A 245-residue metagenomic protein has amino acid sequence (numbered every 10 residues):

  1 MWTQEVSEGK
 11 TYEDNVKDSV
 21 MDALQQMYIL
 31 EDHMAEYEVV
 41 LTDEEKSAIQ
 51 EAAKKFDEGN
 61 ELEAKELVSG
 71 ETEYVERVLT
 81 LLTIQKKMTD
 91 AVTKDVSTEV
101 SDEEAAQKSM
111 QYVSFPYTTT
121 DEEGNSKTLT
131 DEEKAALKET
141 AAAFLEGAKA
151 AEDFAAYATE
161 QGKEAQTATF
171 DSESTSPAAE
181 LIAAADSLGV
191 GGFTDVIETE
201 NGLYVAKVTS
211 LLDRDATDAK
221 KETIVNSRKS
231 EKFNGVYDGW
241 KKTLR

Functional and structural regions predicted by a protein language model:
M1-S69: N-terminal targeting/tethering segments
A23, F144-G147: Short alpha-helical segment immediately N-terminal to, or the first helix within, an HTH/HTH-like DNA-binding domain
Q26-M27, A141, A151: Generic non-transmembrane alpha-helix signal with a bias for helix starts/N-cap capping motifs
E31, A136-L145: Short beta-strand boundary microenvironments
K55-F56, K163-T167: A short structural micro-motif
A64-A135, A143, T159, S176-R245: PPIase-associated folding chaperone regions across multiple families
R77-L82, G147, A155, A168-S174: Acidic, Ser/Thr/Gly/Pro-rich low-complexity segments that form flexible
D153-K163: Short, well-ordered alpha-helical segments enriched in acidic and aromatic residues
